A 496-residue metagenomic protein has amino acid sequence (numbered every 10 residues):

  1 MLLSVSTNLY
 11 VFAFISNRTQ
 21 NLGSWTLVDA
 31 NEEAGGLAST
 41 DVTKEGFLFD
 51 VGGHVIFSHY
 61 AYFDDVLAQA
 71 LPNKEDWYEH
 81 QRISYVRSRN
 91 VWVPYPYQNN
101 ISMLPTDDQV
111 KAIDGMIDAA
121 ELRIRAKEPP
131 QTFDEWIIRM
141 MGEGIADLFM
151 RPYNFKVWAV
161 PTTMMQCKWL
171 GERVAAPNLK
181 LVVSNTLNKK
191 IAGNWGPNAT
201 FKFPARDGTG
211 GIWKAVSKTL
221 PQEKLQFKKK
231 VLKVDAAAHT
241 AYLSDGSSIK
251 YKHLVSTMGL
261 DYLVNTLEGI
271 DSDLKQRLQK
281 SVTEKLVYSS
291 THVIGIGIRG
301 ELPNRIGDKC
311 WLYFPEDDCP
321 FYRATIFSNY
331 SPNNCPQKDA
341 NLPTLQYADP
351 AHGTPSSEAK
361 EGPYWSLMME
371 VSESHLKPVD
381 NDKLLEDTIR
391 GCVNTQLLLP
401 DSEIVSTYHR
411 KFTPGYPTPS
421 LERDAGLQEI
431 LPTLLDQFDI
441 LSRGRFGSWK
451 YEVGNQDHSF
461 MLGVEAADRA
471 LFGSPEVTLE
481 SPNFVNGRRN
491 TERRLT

Functional and structural regions predicted by a protein language model:
M1-N8: Beta1/beta-strand and adjacent pyrophosphate-binding region of the FAD-binding site in flavoprotein oxidoreductases
F14-K44: Glycine-rich FAD pyrophosphate-binding loop
T43, R87, Q226, Y242-L243: A general beta-strand register signal
E45-R125: Dinucleotide-binding Rossmann-like beta1-alpha1 core, especially the glycine-rich loop that anchors the ADP
W77-Y78, K224-K228, V405-Y408, L441: General small-molecule cofactor/ligand-binding pocket signal
I101-S102, D108-A241, S247, Y251 (+2 more regions): Active-site/ligand-binding neighborhood in enzyme catalytic cores
Y251-H253, T257, D261-L441, S448-E452 (+3 more regions): C-terminal segments that line or cap access tunnels to active or ligand-binding sites in enzymes and enzyme-associated
K411, L471-T496: Active-site-proximal substrate-binding core of FAD-dependent oxidoreductases
